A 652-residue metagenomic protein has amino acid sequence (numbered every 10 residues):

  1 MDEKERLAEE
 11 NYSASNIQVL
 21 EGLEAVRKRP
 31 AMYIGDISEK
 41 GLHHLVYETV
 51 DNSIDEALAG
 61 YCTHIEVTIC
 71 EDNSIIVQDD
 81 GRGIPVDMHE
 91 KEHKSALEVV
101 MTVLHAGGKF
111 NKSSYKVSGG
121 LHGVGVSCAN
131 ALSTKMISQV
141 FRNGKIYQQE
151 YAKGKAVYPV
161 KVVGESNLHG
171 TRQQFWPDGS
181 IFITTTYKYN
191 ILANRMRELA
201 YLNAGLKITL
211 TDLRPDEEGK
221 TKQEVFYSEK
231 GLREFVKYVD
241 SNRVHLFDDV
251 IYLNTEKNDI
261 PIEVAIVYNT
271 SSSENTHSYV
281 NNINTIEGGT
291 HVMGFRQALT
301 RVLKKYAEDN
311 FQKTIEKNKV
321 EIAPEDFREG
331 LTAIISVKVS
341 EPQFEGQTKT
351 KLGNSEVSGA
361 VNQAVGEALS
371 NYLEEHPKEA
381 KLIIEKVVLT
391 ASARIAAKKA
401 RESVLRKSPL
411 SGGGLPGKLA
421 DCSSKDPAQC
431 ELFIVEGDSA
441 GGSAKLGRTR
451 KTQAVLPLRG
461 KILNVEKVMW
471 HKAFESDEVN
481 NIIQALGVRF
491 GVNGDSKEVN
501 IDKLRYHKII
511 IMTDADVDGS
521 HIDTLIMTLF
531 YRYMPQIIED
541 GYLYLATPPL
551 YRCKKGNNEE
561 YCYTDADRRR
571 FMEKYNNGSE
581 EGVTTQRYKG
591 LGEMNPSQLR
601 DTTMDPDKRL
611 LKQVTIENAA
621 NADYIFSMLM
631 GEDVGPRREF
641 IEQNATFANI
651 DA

Functional and structural regions predicted by a protein language model:
M1-N16, L23, L45-Y47, D55-A57 (+13 more regions): GHKL-family ATPase ATP-binding module
K28-Y47: Conserved short strand/loop->alpha-helix "switch" segment adjacent to the catalytic nucleotide/phosphoryl-transfer site
G83-M88: A short glycine-centered beta->alpha linker in the GHKL/HATPase_c
H89-E90, L97: Short adenine-binding "F-helix/F-box" segment of the Bergerat
E90, E345-S358, Y561-D567, F571-M572: Helical (often loop-to-helix) elements that flank the catalytic cores of nucleotide-handling enzymes
S392-S411, D426-E431, G442, L446-R448 (+2 more regions): C-terminal interaction appendages of subunits in large macromolecular complexes
